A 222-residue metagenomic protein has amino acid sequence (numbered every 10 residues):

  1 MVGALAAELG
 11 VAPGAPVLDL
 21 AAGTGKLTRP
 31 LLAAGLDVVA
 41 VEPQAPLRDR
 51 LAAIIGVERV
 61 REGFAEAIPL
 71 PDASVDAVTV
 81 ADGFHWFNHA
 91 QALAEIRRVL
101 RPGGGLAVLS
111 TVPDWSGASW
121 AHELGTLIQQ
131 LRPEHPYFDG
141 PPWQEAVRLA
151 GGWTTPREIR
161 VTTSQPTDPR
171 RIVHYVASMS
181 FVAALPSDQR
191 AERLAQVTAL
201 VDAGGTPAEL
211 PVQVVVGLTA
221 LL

Functional and structural regions predicted by a protein language model:
M1-A15: Conserved alpha-helix/loop element of class I SAM-dependent methyltransferases that forms part of the SAM/SAH-binding
P16-L20, T24-A67: Class I SAM-dependent methyltransferase SAM/SAH-binding core
R29, A94-R97: Alpha-helical segments flanking ligand/cofactor-binding loops in enzyme cores
E66-A77: A short acidic, Gly/Pro-enriched loop at the edge of an enzyme's catalytic core that lines a small-molecule cofactor
V80-A81, H89: A short beta-strand submotif of the Rossmann-like class I SAM-dependent methyltransferase core that lines
F87-E95: A short, conserved alpha-helix within the catalytic core of class I
R97-Q165: Conserved catalytic/acceptor-binding region of the Class I
P142-L222: Conserved Class I S-adenosyl-L-methionine
